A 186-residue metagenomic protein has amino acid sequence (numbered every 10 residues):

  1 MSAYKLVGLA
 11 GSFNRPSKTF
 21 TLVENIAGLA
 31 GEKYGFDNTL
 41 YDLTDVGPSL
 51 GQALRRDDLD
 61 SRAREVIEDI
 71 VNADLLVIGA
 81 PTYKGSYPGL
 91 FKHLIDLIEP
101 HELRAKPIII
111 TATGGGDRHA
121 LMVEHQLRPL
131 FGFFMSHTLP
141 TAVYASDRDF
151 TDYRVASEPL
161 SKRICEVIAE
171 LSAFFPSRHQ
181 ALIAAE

Functional and structural regions predicted by a protein language model:
M1-A80, G85-D96, E158, K162-E166 (+1 more regions): N-terminal beta1-alpha1-beta2 submodule of the flavodoxin-like/Rossmannoid cofactor-binding fold
A3-G8, P107, Y144-D152: A short small-residue
S12-P16, G114-R118, D149-F150: Short histidine/acidic/glycine/proline-rich micro-motifs that form metal- and phosphate-coordinating active-site loops
T39-S49, F133-T151: Mobile beta-alpha loop/short-helix "lid" or hinge segments that flank ligand
P100-R104: Short, conserved loop/helix-junction motifs that constitute active-site signature segments in enzyme catalytic cores
I108-S146, P159-K162: Short, glycine-/small-residue-rich phosphate/pyrophosphate-handling segment
T151-R154, E166: Polytopic transmembrane helical bundles with strong interfacial aromatic enrichment
